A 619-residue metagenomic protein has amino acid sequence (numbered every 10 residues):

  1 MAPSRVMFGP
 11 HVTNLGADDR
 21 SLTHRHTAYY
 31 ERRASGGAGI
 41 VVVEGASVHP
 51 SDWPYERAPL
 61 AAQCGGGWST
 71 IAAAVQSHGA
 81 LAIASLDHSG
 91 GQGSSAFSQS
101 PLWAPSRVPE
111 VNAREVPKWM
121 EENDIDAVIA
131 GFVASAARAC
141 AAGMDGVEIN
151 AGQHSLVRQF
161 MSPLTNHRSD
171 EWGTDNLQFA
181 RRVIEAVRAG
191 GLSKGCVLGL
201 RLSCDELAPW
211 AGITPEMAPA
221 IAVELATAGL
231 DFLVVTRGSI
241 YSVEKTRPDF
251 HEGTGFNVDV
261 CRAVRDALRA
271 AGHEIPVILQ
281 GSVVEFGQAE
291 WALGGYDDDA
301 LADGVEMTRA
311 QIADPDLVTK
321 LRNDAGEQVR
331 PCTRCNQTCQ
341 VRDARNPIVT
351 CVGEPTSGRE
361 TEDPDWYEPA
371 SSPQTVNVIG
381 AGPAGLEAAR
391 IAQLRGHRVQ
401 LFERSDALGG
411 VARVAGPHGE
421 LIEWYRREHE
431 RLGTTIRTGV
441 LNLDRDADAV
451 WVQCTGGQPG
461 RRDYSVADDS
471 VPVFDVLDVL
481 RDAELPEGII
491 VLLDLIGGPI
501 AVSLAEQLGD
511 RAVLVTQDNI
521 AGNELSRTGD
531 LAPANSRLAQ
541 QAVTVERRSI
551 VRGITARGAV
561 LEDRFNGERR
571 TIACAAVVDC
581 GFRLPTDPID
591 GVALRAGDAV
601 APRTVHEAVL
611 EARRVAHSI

Functional and structural regions predicted by a protein language model:
M1-V378, P383, E387-L394, A407 (+2 more regions): Flavin-dependent oxidoreductase catalytic cores
G39, D145, D231, D303 (+3 more regions): Conserved acidic residues
L230, A302, G433-T435, V543-T544 (+1 more regions): Short, conserved active-site loop motifs that form the nucleotide-linked donor/cofactor pocket
L233, V264, A292, T308 (+8 more regions): Hydrophobic, well-ordered secondary-structure elements that form the walls of internal hydrophobic environments
D316-C332, V440-Q458: Small-residue-rich anion-binding loops in enzyme active sites
A370-E403, R437-A447, T455-S526, N566-T571 (+2 more regions): Rossmann-like dinucleotide/flavin-binding elements
R398-T435, G498-S549: Rossmann-like dinucleotide-binding cores of NAD(P)H-dependent redox enzymes
R437-D446, R547-G558: A conserved short coil-to-beta-strand element within the FAD-binding core of flavoproteins
